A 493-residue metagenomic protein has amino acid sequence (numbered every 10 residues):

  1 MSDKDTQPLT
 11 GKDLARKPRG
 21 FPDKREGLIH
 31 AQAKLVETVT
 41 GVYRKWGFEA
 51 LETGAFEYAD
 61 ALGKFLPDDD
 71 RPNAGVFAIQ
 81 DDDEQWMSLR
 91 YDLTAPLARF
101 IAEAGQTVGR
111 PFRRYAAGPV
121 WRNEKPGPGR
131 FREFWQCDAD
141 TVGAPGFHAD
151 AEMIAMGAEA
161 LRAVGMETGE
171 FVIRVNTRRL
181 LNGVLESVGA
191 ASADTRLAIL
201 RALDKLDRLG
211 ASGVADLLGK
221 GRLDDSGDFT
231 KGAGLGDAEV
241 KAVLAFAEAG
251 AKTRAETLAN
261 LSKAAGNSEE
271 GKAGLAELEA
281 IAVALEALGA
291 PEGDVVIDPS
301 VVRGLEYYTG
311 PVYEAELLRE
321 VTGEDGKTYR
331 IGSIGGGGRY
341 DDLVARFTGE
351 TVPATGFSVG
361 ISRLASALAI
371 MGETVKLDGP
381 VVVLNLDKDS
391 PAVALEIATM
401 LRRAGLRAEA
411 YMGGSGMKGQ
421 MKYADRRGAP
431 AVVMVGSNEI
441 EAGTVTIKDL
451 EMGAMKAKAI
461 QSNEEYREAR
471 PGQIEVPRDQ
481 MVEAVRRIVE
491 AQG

Functional and structural regions predicted by a protein language model:
M1-Q32, A193, R208-D216: Auxiliary tRNA-acceptor-end handling modules of aminoacyl-tRNA synthetases
S2-D3, L28-F48, E57-Y58, L93-Q106 (+3 more regions): Positively charged, Gly/Ser-enriched RNA/tRNA-binding surfaces
A55-M87: Polyanion/phosphate-binding surface patch
P67-D69, V188-A191, K448-D449: Short secondary-structure boundary/capping segments
R71-D83, G189-G219, L317-V321: Acidic, His- and aromatic-enriched active-site or binding-groove loops in soluble protein domains that engage sugars
G109, T168, S192: A short alpha->loop->secondary-structure connector
V172-E186: Glycine-rich, mobile lid/loop segments that gate access to catalytic sites or pores
